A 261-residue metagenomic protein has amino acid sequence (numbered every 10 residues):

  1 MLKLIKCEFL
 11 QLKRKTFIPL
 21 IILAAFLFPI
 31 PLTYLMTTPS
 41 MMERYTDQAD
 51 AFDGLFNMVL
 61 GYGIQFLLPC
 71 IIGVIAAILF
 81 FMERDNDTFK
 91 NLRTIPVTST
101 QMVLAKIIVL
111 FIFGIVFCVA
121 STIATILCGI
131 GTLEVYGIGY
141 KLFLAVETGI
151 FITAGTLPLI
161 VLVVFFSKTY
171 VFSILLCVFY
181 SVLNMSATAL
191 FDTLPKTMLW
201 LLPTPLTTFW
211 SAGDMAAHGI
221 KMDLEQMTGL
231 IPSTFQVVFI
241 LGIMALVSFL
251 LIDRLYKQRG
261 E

Functional and structural regions predicted by a protein language model:
M1-F26: Aromatic- and glycine-rich beta-strand/loop motifs that create alpha-glucan
Q11, F81, L92-T94, V163-S167: Helix-capping/transition residues at the boundaries of transmembrane alpha-helices and the short helical linkers
L20, S167-V182, S186: Alpha-helical transmembrane segments of multi-pass membrane transporters/permeases
I21-A25, K106-I107, C177-V178, L241: Residue-level recognition of transmembrane alpha-helices in multi-pass small-molecule transporters/permeases
F26-A77, L104-Y170, M227-T234, V238: Secretory targeting signals
L27-T33, T122, F179-A189, L206-T207: Aromatic-anchored segments of alpha-helical transmembrane domains
T38-L55, I174, V182-Q258: Terminal transmembrane helical anchor/hairpin motif
I78-F111: Helix-loop-helix units of permease transmembrane domains in multi-pass membrane transporters, especially ABC
